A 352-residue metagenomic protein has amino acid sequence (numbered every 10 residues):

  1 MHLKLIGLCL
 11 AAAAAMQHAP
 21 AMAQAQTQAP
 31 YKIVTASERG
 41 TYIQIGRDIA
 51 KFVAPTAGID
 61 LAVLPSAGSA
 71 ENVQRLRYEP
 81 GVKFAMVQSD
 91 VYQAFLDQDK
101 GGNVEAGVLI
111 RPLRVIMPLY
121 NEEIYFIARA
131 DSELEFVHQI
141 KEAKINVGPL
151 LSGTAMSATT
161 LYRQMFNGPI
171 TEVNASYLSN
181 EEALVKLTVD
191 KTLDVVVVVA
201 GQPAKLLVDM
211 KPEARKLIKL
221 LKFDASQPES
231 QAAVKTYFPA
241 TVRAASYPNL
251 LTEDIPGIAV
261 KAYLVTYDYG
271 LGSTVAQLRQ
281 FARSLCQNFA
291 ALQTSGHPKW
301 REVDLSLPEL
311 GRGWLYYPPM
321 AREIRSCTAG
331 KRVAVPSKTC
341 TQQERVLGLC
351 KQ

Functional and structural regions predicted by a protein language model:
A13-M22: C-terminal segment of classical bacterial N-terminal signal peptides
Q28-P30, G40, T56-G58, G68-E71 (+9 more regions): Extracytoplasmic
Q28-V34, T41-V87, L250-D254, V346: Extracytoplasmic small-molecule ligand-binding "clamshell" domains of the periplasmic binding protein/Venus flytrap
P30-A54, E122-K186, D190, L307: Bilobed "Venus flytrap"/periplasmic-binding protein-like clamshell domains and structurally analogous long
A50, A62-A106, A183-L187, P203-K211: Pocket-flanking alpha-helical
S89, Q164, P169-G272: Pocket-lining segment of extracytoplasmic ligand-binding domains
E105-L119, I124, Y247-I255: A structural signal for short loop-to-beta-strand junctions that line the ligand-binding cleft of periplasmic/secreted
L251, I255-Q352: Segments of small-molecule ligand-sensing domains
